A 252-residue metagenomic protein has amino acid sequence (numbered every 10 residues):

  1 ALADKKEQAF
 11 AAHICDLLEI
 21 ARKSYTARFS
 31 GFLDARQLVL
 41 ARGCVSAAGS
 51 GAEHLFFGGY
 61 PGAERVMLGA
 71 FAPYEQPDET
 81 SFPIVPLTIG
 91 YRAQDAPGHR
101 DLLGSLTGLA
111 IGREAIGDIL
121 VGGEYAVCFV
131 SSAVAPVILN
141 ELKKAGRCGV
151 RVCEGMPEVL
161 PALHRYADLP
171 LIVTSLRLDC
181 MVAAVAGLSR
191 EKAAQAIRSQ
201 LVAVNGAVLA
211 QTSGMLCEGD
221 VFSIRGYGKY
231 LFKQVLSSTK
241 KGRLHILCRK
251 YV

Functional and structural regions predicted by a protein language model:
A1-C180, V185, V208, M215 (+1 more regions): Ferredoxin-like alpha/beta domains used as RNA- or RNAP-binding modules
A193, V202: Short hydrophobic/aromatic patches on the structural cores and recognition surfaces of FHA
A196-I197, L216: Short, well-ordered loop/turn sites that connect or cap secondary structure elements
V204-G206, R225: Short strand-turn-strand beta-turns centered on an Asx-Gly dipeptide
G219-D220: Structural motif
